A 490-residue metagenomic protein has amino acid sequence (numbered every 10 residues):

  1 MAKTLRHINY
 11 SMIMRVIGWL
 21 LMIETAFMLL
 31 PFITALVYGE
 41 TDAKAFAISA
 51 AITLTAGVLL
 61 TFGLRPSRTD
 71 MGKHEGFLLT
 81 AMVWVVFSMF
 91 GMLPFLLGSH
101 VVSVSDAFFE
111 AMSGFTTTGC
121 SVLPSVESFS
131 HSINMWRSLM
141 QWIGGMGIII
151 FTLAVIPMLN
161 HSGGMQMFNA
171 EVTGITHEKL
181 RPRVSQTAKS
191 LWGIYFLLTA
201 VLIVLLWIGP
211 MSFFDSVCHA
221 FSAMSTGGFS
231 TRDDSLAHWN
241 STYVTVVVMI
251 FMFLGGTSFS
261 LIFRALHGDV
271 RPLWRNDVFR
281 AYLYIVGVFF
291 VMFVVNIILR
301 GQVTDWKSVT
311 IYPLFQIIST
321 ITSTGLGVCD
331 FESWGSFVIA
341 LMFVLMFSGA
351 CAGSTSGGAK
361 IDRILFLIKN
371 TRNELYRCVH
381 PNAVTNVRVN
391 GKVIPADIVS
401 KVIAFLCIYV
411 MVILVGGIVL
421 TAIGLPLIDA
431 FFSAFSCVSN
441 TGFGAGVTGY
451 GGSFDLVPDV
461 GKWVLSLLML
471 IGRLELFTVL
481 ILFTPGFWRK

Functional and structural regions predicted by a protein language model:
M1-K490: Membrane-proximal intracellular helices of multi-pass ion channels
